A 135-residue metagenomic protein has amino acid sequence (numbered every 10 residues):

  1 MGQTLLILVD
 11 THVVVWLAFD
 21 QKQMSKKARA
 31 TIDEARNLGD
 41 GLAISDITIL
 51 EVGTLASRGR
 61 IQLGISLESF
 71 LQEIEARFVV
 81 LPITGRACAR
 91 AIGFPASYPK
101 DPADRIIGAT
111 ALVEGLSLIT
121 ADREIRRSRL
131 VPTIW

Functional and structural regions predicted by a protein language model:
M1-I44, R58-Q72, E114, E124 (+1 more regions): Short, well-structured N-terminal submotif of metal-dependent ribonuclease cores
V13, T48-I49, A87, I107 (+1 more regions): Alpha-helix capping/helix-boundary segments
V52: Phosphate/NTP-binding elements of NTP-utilizing enzymes
L55: ABC-type ATPase nucleotide-binding domain
G64, E75-A121: Active-site neighborhoods of divalent-metal-dependent phosphate/nucleic-acid chemistry enzymes
L81-P82, T133-W135: Short acidic-hydrophobic, aromatic-tinged amphipathic segments that line or gate anion-handling sites
I92, R129, I134: Phosphate-binding/catalytic loops
